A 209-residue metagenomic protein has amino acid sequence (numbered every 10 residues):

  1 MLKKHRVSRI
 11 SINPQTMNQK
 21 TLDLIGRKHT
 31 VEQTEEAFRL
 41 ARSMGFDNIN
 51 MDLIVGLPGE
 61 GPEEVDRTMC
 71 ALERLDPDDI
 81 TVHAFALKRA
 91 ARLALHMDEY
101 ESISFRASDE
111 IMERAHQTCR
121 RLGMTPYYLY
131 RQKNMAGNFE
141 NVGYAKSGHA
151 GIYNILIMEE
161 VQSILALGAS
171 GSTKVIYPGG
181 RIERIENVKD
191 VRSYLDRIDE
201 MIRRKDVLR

Functional and structural regions predicted by a protein language model:
M1-A115: Conserved non-cysteine loop/helix-boundary elements of the Radical SAM core domain that shape
M1-H5, A41, D66, Y128-E140 (+1 more regions): A broadly tuned preference for mixed-charge, low-complexity surface segments
K3-K4, K20, K28, K88 (+5 more regions): Context-gated lysine
N13, N18, N48-N50, N134 (+3 more regions): Detector for Asparagine
G56, N134, S170-T173: Short, glycine-/Ser/Thr-/acidic-enriched flexible segments
A90-L167: A C-terminal junction/extension of Radical SAM enzymes
G143-R209: Radical SAM enzyme core and accessory elements
